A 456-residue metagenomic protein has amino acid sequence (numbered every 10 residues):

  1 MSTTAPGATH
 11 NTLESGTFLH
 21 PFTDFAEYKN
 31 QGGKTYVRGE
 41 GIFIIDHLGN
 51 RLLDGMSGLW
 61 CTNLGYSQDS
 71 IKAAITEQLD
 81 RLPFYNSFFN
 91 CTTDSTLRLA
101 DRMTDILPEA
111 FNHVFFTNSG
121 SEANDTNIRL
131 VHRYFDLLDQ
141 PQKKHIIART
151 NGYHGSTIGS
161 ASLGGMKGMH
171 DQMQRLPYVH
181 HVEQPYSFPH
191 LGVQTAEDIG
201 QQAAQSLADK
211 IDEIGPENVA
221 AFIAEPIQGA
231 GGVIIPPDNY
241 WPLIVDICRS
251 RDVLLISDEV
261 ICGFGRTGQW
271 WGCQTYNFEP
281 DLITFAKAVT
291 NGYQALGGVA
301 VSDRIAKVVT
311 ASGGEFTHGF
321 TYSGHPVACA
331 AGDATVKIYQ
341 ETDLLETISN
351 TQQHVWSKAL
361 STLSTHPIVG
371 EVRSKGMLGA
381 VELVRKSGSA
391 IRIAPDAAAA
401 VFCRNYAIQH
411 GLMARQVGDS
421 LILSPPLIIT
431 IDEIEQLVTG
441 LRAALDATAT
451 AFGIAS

Functional and structural regions predicted by a protein language model:
S2-S456: Conserved N-terminal phosphate-binding loop of PLP-dependent enzymes in the Aspartate aminotransferase
